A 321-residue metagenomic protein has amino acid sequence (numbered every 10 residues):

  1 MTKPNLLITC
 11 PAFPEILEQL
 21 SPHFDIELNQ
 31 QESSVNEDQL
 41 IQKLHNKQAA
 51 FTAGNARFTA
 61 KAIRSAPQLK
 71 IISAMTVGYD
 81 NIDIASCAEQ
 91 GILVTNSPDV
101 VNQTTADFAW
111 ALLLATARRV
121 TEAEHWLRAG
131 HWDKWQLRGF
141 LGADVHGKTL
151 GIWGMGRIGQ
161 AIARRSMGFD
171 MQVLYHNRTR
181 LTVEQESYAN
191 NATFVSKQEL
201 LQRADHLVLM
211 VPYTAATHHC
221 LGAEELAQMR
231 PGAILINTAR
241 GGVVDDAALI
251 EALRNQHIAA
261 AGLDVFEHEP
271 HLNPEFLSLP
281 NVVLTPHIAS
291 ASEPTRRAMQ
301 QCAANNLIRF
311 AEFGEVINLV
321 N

Functional and structural regions predicted by a protein language model:
M1-T95, Q202, G222: An N-terminal-biased, well-structured beta-alpha scaffold segment characteristic of Rossmann-like dinucleotide-binding
F24, I92, A192, N281-V282: Short, conserved active-site loop motifs that form the nucleotide-linked donor/cofactor pocket
H45, F58-A60, T179-E275: Rossmann-like adenosine-cofactor binding region
A53-G54, T76, L209-V211, T238-A239 (+1 more regions): Glycine-rich, N-terminal phosphate-binding loop of Rossmann-like dinucleotide-binding domains
Q90, P98-T149, A161-R164, Y175 (+1 more regions): Phosphate-binding beta-alpha-beta segment of Rossmann-like dinucleotide-binding domains, i.e., the NAD(P)
V94, G232-N321: Rossmann-like dinucleotide-binding domain for NAD(H)/NADP(H)
M155-G156: Glycine-rich Rossmann-fold phosphate-binding loop(s) that bind the pyrophosphate of adenine dinucleotide cofactors
A163, M167, L253: Gly/Ala-rich phosphate-binding loop of Rossmann-like dinucleotide-binding domains, activating on the conserved
